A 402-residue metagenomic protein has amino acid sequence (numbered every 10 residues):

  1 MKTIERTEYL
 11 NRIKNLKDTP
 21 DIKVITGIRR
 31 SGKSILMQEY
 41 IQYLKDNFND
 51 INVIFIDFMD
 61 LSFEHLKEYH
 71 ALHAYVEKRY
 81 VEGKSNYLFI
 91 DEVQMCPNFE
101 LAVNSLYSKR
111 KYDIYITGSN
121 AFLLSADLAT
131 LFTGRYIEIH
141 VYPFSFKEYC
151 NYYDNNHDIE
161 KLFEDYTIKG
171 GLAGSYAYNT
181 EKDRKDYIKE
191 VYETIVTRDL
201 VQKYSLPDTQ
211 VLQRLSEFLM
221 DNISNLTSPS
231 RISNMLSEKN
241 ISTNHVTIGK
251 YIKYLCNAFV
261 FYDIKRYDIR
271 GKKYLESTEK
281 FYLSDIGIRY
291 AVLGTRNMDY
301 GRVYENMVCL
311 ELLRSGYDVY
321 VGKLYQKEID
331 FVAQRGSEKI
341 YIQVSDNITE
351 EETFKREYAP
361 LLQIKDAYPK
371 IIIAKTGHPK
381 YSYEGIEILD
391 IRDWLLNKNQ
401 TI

Functional and structural regions predicted by a protein language model:
T3-D18: Pre-Walker A adenine-sensing motif
I25: Hydrophobic anchor at the beta1->P-loop junction of P-loop NTPases
K33: Conserved lysine of the Walker
L36, Y40: Hydrophobic positions on the alpha1 helix immediately C-terminal to the Walker A/P-loop
I54-K84: Short glycine-rich substrate-engagement loop in P-loop NTPases that contacts/grips substrate
S119-A121, A126-L226, F259-Y262: Interdomain motor-coupling "hinge/lid" segment immediately C-terminal to the ATP-binding subdomain of NTP-driven enzymes
E181-K339: Accessory nucleic acid-recognition modules appended to NTPase machines
G377-I402: Domain-level recognition of nuclease-like catalytic cores that cleave nucleotide substrates
